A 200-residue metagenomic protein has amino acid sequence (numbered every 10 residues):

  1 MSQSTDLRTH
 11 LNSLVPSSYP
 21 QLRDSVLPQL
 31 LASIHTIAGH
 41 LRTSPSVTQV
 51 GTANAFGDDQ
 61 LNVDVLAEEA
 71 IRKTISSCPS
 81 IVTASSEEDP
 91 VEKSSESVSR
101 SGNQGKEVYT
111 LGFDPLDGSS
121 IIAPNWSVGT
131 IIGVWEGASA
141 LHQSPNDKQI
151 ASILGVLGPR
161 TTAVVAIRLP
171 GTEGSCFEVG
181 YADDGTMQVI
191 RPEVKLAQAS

Functional and structural regions predicted by a protein language model:
S2-T43, V65-S200: IMPase-like, lithium-sensitive Mg2+-dependent phosphomonoesterase catalytic core
S46-G57: A short, surface-exposed helix-loop junction/capping segment
A55-V65: A short, highly charged nucleic-acid-interacting micro-segment common to nuclease and nuclease-linked defense proteins
